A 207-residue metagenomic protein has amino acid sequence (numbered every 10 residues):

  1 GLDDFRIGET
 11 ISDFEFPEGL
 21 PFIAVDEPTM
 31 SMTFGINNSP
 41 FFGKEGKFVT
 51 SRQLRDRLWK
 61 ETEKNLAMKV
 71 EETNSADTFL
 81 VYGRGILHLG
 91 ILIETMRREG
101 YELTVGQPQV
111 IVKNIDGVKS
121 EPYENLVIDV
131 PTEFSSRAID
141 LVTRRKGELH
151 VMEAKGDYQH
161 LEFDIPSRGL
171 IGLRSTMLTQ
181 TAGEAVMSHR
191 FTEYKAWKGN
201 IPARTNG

Functional and structural regions predicted by a protein language model:
G1-G207: Accessory interaction regions appended to the cores of large information-processing enzymes
